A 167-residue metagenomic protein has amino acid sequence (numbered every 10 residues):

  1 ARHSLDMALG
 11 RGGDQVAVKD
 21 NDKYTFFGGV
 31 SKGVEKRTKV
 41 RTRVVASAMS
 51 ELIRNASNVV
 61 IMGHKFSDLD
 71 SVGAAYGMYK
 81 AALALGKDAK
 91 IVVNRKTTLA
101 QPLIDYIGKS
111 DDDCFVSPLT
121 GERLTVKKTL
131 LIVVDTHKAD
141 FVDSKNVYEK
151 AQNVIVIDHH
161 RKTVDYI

Functional and structural regions predicted by a protein language model:
R2-K23: Catalytic/regulatory signature loops of cyclic-dinucleotide turnover enzymes and related class III nucleotidyl cyclases
D22, G29-I167: Replace "Mg2+/Mn2+-dependent" with "divalent metal-dependent
